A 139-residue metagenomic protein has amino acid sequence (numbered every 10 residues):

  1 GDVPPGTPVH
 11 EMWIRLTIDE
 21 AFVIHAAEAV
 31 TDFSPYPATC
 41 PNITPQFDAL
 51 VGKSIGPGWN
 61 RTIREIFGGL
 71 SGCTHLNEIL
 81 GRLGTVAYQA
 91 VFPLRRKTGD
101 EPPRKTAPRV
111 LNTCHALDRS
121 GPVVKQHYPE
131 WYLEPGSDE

Functional and structural regions predicted by a protein language model:
D2-E139: Active-site- and interface-proximal helix/loop "cap" or "latch" segments in soluble metabolic and energy-transducing
